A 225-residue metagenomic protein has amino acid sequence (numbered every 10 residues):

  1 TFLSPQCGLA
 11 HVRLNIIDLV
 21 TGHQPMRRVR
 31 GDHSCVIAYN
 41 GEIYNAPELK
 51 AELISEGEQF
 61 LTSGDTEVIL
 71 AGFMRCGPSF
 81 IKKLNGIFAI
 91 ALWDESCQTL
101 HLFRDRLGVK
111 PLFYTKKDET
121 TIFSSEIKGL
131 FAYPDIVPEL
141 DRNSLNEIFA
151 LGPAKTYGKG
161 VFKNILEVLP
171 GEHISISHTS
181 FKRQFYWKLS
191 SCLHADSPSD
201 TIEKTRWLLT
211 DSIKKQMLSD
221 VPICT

Functional and structural regions predicted by a protein language model:
T1-T225: Cysteine-centered catalytic environments shared across enzyme families
